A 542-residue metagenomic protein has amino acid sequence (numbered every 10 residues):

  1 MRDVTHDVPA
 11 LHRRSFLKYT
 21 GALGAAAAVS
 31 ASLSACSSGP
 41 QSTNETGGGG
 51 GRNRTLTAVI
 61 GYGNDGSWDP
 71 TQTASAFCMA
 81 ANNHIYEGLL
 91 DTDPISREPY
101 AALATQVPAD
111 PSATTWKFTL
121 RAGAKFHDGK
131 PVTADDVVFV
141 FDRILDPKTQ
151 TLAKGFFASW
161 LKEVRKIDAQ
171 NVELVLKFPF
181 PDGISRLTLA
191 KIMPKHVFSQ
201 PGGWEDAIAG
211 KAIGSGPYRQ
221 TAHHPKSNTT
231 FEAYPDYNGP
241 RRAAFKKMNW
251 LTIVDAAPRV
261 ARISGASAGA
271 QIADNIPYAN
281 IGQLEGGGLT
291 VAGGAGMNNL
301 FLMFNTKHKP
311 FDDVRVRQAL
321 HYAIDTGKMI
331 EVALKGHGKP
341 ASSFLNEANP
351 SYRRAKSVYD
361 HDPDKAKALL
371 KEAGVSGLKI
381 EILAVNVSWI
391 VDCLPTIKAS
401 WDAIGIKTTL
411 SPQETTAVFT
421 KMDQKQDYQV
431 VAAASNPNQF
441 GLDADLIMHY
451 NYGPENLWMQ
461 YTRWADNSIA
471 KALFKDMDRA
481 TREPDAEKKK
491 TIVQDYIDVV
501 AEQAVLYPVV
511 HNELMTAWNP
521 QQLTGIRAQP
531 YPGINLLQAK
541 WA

Functional and structural regions predicted by a protein language model:
M1-S15, A22-A31: N-terminal secretory signal peptides
V59-P111, D142, I213-G214: N-terminal lobe/hinge region of extracytoplasmic solute-binding protein
D93-P94, E98, T188-A243, K247 (+1 more regions): Gly/Pro-rich hinge or "lid" segments in bacterial periplasmic/extracellular proteins
T119, G155-S199, A222: Surface-exposed binding/hinge segments that line and control ligand-binding clefts or catalytic entry sites
K154, E163-K166, T221-E232, N249-H308 (+1 more regions): Extracellular/periplasmic solute-recognition and catalytic clefts
K335, K339-E372, W389-D392, P484: Structural transition elements
K407-P412, T416-V418, I447-P520: Extracytoplasmic/peripheral linker and loop segments enriched in polar/acidic and small residues with frequent Thr/Pro
T516-A542: Long beta-strand-rich cores associated with HINT superfamily self-processing modules
